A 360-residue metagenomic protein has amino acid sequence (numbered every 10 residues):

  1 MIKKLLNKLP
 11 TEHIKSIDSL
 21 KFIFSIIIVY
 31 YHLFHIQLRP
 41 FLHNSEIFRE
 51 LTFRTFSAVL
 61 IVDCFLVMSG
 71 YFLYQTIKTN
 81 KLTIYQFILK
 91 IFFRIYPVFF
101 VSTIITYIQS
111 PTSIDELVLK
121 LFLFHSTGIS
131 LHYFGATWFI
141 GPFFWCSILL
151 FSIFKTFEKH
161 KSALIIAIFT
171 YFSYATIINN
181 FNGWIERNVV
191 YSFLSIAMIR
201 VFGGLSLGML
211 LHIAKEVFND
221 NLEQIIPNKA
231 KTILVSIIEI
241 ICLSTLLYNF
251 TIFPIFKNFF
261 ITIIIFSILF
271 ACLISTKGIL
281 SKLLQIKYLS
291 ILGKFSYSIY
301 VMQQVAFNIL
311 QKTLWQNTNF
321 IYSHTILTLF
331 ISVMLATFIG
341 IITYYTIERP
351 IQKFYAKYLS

Functional and structural regions predicted by a protein language model:
M1-F181, N221, A230, I279 (+3 more regions): Membrane-cytosol interface segments of multi-pass membrane proteins, especially ER/Golgi lipid-handling enzymes
K15, E50-V62, G128-P142, N179-L207 (+2 more regions): Interfacial loop-to-helix transition and helix-capping segments at the boundaries of transmembrane helices
H35, T127, L211, V305-A306: Flexible, active-site-proximal loop/turn residues at the rims of small-molecule/cofactor binding pockets and catalytic
V59, T112, V201, L205 (+2 more regions): Alpha-helical transmembrane segments of multi-pass integral membrane proteins
I77-K78, K215, L273-S275, L283-L284 (+1 more regions): Hydrophobic residues in alpha-helical segments
S192, E216-D220: Localized sequence-composition bias
M209-E216: Membrane-lumen/periplasm interface segments of specific transmembrane helices in polyprenyl phosphate-linked
L222-I226, A230-S236: Aromatic/glycine/proline-enriched transmembrane-helix motif characteristic of membrane-embedded glycan-assembly enzymes
